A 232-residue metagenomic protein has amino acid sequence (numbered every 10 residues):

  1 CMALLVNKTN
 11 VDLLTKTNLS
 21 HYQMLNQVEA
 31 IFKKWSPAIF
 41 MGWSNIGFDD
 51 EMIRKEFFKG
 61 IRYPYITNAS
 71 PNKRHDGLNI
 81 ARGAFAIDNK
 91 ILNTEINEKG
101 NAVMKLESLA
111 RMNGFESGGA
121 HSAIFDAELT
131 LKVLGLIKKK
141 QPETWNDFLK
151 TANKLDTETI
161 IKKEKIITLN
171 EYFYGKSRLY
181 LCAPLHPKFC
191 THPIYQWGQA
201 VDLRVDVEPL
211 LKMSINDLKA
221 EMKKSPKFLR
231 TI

Functional and structural regions predicted by a protein language model:
C1-N10, I31-P142, F148-L149: Metal-dependent phosphoesterase core characteristic of DEDDh/y 3'-5' exonuclease domains
V6-L25: Metal-dependent phosphoesterase signature
N18, S44-I46, R204: Short glycine-rich, polar/acidic loop-and-turn segments at beta strand-coil junctions
N18-Q23, P71-R74, R230-T231: Short C-terminal domain-edge/linker segments immediately following a structured domain
M24-F32: Generic hydrophobic alpha-helical segments
L25, A38, G42, Y65 (+2 more regions): Sparse, context-dependent recognition of short Cys/His-centered cofactor- or disulfide-binding micro-motifs
L136-I232: Acidic two-metal-ion nuclease catalytic site recognized across multiple nuclease folds, prominently DnaQ/RNase D-T
